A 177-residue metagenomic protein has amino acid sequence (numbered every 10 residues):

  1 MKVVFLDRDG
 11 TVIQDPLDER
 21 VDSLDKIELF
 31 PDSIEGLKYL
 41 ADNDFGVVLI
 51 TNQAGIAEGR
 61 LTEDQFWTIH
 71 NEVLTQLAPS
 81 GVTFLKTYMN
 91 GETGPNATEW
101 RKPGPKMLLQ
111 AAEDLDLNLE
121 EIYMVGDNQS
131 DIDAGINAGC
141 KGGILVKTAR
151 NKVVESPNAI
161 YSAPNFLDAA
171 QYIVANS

Functional and structural regions predicted by a protein language model:
M1-G46: Active-site neighborhood of HAD-like aspartate-dependent phosphohydrolases
K2-V4, R8, D64, T68-T83 (+2 more regions): Asp-based, Mg2+/Mn2+-dependent phosphohydrolase catalytic module
V12, A57, L61, N128: Gly/Ser/Thr-rich beta-alpha loop segments that engage phosphate groups in nucleotides
D15, N52, T148-A149: Histidine-centered beta-alpha loop that forms part of the nucleotide-sugar donor binding/catalytic region in diverse
P16-V21, G59-R60, S156-P157: Short acidic, glycine/proline-rich loop/turn micro-motifs
D25-K26, L49, V82, N151: Sparse recognition of residues in long alpha-helices and their boundaries
S33, L37-H70, F84-N96, G135: Substrate-recognition element of Asp-dependent hydrolases with the DxDx(T/V) motif
